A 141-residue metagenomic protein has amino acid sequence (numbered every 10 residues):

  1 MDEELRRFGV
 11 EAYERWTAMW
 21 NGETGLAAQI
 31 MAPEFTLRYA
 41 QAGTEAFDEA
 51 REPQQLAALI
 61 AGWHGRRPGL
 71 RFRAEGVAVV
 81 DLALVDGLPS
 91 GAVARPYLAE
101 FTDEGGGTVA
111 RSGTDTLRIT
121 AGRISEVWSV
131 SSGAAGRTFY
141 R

Functional and structural regions predicted by a protein language model:
M1-R141: C-terminal and inter-domain tail/linker signature
